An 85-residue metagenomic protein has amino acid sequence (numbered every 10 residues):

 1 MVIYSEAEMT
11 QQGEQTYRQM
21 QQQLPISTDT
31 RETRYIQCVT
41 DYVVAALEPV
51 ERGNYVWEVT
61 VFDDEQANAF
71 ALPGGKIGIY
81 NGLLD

Functional and structural regions predicted by a protein language model:
M1-D85: Peri-catalytic and regulatory segments of divalent metal-dependent proteins
